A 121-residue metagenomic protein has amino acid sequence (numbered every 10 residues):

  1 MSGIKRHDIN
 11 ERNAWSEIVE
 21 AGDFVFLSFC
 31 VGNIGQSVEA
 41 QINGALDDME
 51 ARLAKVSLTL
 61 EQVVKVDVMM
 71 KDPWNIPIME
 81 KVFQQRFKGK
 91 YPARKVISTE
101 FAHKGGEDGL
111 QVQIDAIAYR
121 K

Functional and structural regions predicted by a protein language model:
M1-V64, M70-K121: N-terminal presequence-like segments and the immediate start of the first folded domain
